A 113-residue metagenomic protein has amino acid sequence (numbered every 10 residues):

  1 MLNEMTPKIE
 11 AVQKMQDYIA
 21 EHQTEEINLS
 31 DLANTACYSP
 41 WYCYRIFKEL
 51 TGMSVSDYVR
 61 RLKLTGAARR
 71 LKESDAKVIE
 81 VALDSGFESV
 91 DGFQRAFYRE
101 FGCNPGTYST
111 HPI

Functional and structural regions predicted by a protein language model:
M1-N3: Short, intrinsically disordered or compositionally biased N-terminal tails of bacterial proteins
T6-I9, Q13-S30, E49-S85, H111-I113: Terminal helix-turn-helix DNA-binding modules in bacterial transcription factors
D31-W41: Helix-turn-helix
A36, S85-G86: Core residues of bacterial helix-turn-helix
P40-W41, S89-D91: The DNA-contacting recognition helix of HTH DNA-binding domains and analogous helical DNA-recognition elements
S74, Q94-I113: Short, charged amphipathic alpha-helical surface segments
